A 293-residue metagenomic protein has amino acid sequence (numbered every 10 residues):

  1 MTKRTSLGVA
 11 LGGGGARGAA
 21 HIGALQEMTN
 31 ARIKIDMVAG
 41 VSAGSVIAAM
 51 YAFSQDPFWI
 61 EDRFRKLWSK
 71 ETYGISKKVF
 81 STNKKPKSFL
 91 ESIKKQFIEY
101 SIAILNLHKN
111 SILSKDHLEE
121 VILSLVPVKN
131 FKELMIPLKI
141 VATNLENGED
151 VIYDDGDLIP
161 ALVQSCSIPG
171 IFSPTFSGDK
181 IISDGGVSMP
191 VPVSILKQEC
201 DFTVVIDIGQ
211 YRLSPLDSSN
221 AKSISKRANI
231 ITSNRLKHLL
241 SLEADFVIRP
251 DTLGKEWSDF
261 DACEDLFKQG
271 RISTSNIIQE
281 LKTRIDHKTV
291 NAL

Functional and structural regions predicted by a protein language model:
M1-V41, A49-L293: Patatin-like phospholipase
